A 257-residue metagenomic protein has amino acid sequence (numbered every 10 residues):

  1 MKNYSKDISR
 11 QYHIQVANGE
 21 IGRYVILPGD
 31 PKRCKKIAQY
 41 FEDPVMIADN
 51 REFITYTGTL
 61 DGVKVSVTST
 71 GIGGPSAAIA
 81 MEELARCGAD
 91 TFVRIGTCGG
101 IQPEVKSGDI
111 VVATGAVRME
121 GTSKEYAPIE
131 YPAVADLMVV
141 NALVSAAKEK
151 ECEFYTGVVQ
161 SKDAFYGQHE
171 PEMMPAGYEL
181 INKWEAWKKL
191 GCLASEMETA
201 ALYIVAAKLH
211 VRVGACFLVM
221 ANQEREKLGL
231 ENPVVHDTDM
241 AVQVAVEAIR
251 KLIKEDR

Functional and structural regions predicted by a protein language model:
M1-A142: Metabolite-binding pocket within alpha/beta catalytic cores that recognizes anionic/polar moieties
P28-K32, I72-I79, C87, V105 (+6 more regions): Conserved active-site and cofactor/substrate-binding residues in soluble primary-metabolism enzymes
P44-D49, E151-V158, L252-R257: Flexible, glycine/charged-enriched surface loops at secondary-structure junctions
D90-T91, L193, R212: Short acidic/polar active-site loop segments enriched in Thr and Asp
A133-G191: Active-site rim beta-loop-alpha module in soluble metabolic enzymes
A142-K150, V205, V244-E255: Generic non-transmembrane alpha-helical segments
A200-P233: Zn-dependent metallopeptidase/amidohydrolase metal-coordination segment
Q223-R257: His/Asp/Glu-rich mid-to-C-terminal helical/loop segments that flank catalytic regions of hydrolases
